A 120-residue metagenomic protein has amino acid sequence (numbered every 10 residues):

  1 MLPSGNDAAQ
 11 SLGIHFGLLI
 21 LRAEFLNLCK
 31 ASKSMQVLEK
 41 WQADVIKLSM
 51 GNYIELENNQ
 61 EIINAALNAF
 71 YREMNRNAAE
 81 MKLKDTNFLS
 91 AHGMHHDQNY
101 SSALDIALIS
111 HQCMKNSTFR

Functional and structural regions predicted by a protein language model:
M1-L2, Q36: Signal peptide-directed extracytoplasmic domains
D7-R120: A conserved catalytic-loop motif detector
